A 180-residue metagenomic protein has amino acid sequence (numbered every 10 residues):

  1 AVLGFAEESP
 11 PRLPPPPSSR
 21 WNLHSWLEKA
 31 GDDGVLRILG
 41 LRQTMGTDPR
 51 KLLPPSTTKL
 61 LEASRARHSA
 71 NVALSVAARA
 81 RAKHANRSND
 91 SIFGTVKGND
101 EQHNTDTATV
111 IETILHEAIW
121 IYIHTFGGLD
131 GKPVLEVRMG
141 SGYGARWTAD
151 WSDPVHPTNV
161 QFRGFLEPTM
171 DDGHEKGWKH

Functional and structural regions predicted by a protein language model:
A1-P55: Eukaryotic low-complexity, non-globular regulatory regions
G4-P11, D48, N71-V72, V76-R79 (+3 more regions): Intrinsically disordered, low-complexity terminal tails and linkers in eukaryotic proteins, enriched in charged/polar
P16, A73-L74, S152-V155: Alpha-helical interaction segments
L53-M139: Compact soluble domain cores
G128-N159: Basic/aromatic recognition patch in beta-strand/loop cores that engages polyanionic ligands
S152-H180: A short, surface-exposed interaction/processing loop segment used at functional sites
